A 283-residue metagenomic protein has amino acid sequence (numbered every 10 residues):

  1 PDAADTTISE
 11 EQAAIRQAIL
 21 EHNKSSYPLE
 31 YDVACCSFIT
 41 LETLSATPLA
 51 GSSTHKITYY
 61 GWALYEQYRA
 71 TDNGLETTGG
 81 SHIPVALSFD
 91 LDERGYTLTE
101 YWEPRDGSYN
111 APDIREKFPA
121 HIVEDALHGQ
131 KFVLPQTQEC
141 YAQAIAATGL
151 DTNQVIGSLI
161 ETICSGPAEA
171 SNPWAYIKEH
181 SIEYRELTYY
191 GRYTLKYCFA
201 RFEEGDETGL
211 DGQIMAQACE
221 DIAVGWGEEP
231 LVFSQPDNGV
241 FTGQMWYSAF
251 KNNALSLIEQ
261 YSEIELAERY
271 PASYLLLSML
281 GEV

Functional and structural regions predicted by a protein language model:
P1-A4, L280-E282: Short intrinsically disordered, low-complexity coil segments enriched in acidic
D2-A63, T152-S171, I264, P271: N-terminal export/targeting and maturation segments
A18, H22, K117, A147 (+3 more regions): Residues that form generic nucleotide/phosphate-binding pockets
I39-G107, H180-G209, S278-V283: Mature extracytoplasmic domains of secretory-pathway proteins
F89, D106, I122, A223-V224: Extended, hydrophobic interaction surfaces within ordered domains
T99-T152: Low-complexity, intrinsically disordered terminal/linker segments enriched in charged and Gly/Pro repeats
T152-V283: Extended repeat-based scaffolds of very large eukaryotic assembly and lipid-transport proteins
